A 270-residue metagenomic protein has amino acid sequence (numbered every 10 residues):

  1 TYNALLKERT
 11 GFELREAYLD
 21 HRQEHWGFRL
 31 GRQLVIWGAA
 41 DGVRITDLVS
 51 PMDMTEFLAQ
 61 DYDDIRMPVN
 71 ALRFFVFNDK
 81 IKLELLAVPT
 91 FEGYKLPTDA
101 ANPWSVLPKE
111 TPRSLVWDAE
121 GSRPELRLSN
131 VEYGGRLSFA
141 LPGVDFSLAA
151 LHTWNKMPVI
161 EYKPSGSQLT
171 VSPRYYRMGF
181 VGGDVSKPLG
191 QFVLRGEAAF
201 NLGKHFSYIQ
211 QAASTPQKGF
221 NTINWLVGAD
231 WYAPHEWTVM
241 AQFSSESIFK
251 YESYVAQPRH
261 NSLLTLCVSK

Functional and structural regions predicted by a protein language model:
T1-W104, P142, S244: Outer membrane beta-barrel
Y2-L5, E56-Q60, A119-R123, S167-V171 (+2 more regions): Extracellular loop and loop/strand-boundary signature of outer-membrane beta-barrel proteins
A4-L6, I36-A40, F91-P97, W154-I160 (+3 more regions): Gram-negative outer-membrane beta-barrel proteins
T10-R15, E24, R66-N70, F77 (+5 more regions): Residues that define the transmembrane beta-barrel architecture of outer-membrane proteins
E16-H21, L72-V76, G135-F139, L148 (+4 more regions): Residues on the lipid-exposed face of transmembrane beta-strands in outer-membrane beta-barrel proteins
W26-F28, K80-L83, G143-F146, Q191-R195 (+1 more regions): Repeated loop/turn-to-beta-strand initiation elements of outer-membrane beta-barrel proteins
T46-S50, G93, A100-P108, W154-M157 (+3 more regions): Flexible, surface-exposed loop regions and adjacent strand-edge segments of Gram-negative outer-membrane beta-barrel
S186-K270: Detector for outer-membrane/organellar transmembrane beta-barrel domains, recognizing the amphipathic beta-strand
